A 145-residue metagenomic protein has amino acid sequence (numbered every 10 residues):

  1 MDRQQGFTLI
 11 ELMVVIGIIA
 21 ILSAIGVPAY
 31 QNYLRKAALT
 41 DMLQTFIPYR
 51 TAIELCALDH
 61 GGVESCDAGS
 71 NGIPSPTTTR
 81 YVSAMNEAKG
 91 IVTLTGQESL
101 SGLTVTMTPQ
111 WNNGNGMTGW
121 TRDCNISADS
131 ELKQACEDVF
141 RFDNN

Functional and structural regions predicted by a protein language model:
M1-D41, T45, Y49: N-terminal single-pass transmembrane signal-anchor helix
A29, A37, I53-C56, G114: Generic hydrophobic alpha-helical segments
M42-V63: N-terminal alpha-helical signal peptides/signal-anchor transmembrane segments
A57-N145: Periplasmic/extracellular, small/polar-rich flexible segments of pilin-like filament-forming proteins
